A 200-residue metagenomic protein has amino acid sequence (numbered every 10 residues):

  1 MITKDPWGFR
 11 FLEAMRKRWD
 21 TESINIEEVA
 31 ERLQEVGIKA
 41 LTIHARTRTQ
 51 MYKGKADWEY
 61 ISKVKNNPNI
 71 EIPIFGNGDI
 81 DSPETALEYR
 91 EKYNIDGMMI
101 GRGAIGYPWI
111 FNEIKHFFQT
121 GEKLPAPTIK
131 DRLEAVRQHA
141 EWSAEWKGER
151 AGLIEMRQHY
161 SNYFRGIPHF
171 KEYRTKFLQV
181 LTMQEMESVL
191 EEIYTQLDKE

Functional and structural regions predicted by a protein language model:
M1-F11: N-terminal low-complexity segments that are often proline-rich with Ser/Thr-Pro
D5-P6, S23-A40, Y52, E59 (+2 more regions): Alpha/beta catalytic cores of nucleotide-metabolism and tRNA/nucleoside-modifying enzymes
F11-L12, P125: Intrinsically disordered, low-complexity, compositionally biased regions/tails
L12-I26: Active-site mouth loops of central-metabolism enzymes
E13-K17, A45, G76-G78, R102: A cross-domain feature marking catalytic cores of carbohydrate-active enzymes and several ubiquitous metabolic/repair
W19, R48, I105: Positions that flank functional sites
A45-Y52: Glycine-rich, proline-tolerant flexible connector loops at the mouths of alpha/beta enzymes
